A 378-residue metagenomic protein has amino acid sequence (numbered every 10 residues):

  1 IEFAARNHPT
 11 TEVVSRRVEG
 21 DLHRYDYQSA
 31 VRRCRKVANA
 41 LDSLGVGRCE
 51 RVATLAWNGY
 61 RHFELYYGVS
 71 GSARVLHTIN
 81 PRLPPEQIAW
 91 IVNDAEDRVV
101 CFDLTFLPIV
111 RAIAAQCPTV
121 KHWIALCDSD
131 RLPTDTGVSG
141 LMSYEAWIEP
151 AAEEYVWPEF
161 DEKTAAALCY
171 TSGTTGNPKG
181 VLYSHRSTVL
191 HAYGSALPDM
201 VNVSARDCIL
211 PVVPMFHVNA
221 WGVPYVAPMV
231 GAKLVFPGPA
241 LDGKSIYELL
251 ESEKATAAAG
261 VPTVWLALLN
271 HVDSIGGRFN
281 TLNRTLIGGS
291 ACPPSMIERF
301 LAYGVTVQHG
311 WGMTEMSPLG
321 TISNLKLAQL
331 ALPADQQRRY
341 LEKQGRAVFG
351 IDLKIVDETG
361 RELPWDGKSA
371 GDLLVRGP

Functional and structural regions predicted by a protein language model:
I1, S43-L44, G71-E149, F160: Structural core segment of the AMP-binding/adenylate-forming
E2-D26, C127, T136: AMP-dependent adenylate-forming
V13-G59, F63-Y67, L83-A89, S143-A146: Conserved AMP-binding/adenylate-forming core of the ANL superfamily
R17, A56-W57, R74-V92, L104-I109 (+1 more regions): ATP-dependent adenylate-forming carboxylate-activation enzymes
L41-V46, A151-T164, L168-L210, G222 (+3 more regions): Conserved adenylate-forming
V189-C208, F216-T256, H271: Conserved AMP-binding/adenylation subdomain of ANL enzymes
M229-A232, S252-G260, L269-R339, D352 (+1 more regions): Gly/Ser/Thr-rich phosphate-binding loop
A347-R376: Conserved beta-loop-beta connector loops within the AMP-binding
